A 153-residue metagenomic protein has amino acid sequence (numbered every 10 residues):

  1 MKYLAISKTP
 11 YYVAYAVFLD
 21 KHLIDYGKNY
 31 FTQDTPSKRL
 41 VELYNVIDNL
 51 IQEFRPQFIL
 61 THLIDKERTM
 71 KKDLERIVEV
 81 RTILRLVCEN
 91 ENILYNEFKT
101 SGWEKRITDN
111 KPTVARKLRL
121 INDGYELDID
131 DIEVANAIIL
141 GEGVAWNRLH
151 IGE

Functional and structural regions predicted by a protein language model:
M1-E153: Phosphate- and other anionic-substrate recognition elements at nucleic-acid/protein interfaces
